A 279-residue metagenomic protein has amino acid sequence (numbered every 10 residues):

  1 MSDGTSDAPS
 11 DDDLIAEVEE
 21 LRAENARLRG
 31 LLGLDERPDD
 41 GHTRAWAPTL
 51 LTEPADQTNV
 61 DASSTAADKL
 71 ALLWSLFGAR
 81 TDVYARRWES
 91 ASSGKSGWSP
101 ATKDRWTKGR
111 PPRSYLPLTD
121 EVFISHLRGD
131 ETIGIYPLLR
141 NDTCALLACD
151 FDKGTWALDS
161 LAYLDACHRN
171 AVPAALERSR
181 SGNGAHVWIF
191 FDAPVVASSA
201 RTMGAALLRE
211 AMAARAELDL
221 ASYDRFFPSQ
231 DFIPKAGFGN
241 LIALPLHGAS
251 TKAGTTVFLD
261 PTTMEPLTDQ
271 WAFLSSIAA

Functional and structural regions predicted by a protein language model:
M1-P9: N-terminal acidic, proline/glycine-rich, low-complexity intrinsically disordered segments
S2, R128-L164, D192-A279: DNA replication initiation modules
A26, N59-T65, W74, Q270-A272 (+1 more regions): Autoprocessing domains of the Hint superfamily
R37-S64, L70: Acidic, low-complexity intrinsically disordered tails
V60-N183, F190-R209, A213: Signature for HUH/AEP ssDNA processing cores
